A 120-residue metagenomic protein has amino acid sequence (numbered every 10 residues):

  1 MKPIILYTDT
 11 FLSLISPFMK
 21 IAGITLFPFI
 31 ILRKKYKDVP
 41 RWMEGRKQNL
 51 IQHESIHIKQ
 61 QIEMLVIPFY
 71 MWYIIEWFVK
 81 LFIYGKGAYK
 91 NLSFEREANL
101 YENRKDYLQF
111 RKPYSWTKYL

Functional and structural regions predicted by a protein language model:
K2-I21, T25-F29, L65-L120: Metalloprotease/metallohydrolase-associated module, dominated by Zn2+-dependent proteases
K20-G23, I30-I51: Short pre-active-site segment immediately N-terminal to the catalytic Zn-binding motif
K34, K59-Q60, E102: Activation segment
D38, G45, I56, R96 (+1 more regions): Membrane-interface extramembranous regions at the lipid-water interface
R46, I62-V66: Membrane-helix interface segments
N49-Q61, A98: Active-site recognition of the HExxH zinc-binding catalytic motif
